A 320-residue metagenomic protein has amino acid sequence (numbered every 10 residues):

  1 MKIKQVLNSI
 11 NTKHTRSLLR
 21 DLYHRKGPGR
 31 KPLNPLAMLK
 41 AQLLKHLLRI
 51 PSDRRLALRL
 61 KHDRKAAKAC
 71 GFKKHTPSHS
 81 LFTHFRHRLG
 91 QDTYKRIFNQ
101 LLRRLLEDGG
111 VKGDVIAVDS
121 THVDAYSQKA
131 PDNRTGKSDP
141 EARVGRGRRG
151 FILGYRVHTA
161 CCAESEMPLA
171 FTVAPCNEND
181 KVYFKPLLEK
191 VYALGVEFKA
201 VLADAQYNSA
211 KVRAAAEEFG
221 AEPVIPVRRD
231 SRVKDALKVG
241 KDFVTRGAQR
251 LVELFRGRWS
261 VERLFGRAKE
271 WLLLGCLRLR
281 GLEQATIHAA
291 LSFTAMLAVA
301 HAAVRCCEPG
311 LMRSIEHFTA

Functional and structural regions predicted by a protein language model:
M1-M38, L43, T93-R96, L106: Dynamic "connector" segments at or just before major functional cores
G27-L36, R149-G150, L279-H288: Structural motif
P28-R30, R228-L237, D242, A303 (+1 more regions): Arg/Lys-rich, glycine/proline-spaced intrinsically disordered segments in nuclear chromatin/transcription regulators
P32-R96: Short, positively charged, Gly/Tyr-enriched micro-motifs that form contact patches at catalytic or ligand/partner
A69-G71, K211, A298: Short arginine-rich
F82-E222: Polybasic low-complexity intrinsically disordered regions
A205-W271: Helix-centered, glycine/charged polyanion-binding patches within enzymatic domains that contact phosphate-containing
L251-A320: Basic, amphipathic alpha-helical segments enriched in Lys/Arg and hydrophobic/aromatic residues
